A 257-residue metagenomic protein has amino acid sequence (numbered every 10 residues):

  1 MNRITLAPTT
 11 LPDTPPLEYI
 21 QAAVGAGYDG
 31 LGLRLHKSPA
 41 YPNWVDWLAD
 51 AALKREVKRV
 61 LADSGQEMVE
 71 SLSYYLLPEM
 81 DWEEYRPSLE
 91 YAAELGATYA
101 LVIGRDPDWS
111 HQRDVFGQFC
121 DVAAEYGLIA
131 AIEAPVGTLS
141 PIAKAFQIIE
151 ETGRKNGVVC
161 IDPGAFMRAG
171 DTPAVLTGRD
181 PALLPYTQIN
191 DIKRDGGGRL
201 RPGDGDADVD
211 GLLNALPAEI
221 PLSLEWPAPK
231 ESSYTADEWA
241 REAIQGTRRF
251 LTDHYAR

Functional and structural regions predicted by a protein language model:
M1-T98, R241, Q245-R257: N-terminal pre-domain/capping segments
R3-L6, Q118-G211, P217: Acidic/histidine-rich catalytic cores of soluble enzymes
P8-P16, K37-A52, Y75-E83, R105-Q112 (+5 more regions): Acidic-and-aromatic substrate-binding clefts and catalytic sites of carbohydrate-active enzymes
P16-Q21, K54-K58, Y85-L89, R113-C120 (+5 more regions): Generic structural signal for well-ordered alpha-helices, preferentially at hydrophobic/aromatic core positions
E18, V60-E67, L76-V159, M167-R168: Active-site acidic/histidine proton-transfer and metal-coordination neighborhood in alpha/beta enzyme cores
I20, L72, A165, I220-P221: Tryptophan-centric aromatic hotspots in well-structured domains and transmembrane helices
D29-H36, L183-K193, L224: Non-cysteine beta-strand/loop elements that form the S-adenosyl-L-methionine
P221-P229: Short acidic/histidine-rich active-site segments
